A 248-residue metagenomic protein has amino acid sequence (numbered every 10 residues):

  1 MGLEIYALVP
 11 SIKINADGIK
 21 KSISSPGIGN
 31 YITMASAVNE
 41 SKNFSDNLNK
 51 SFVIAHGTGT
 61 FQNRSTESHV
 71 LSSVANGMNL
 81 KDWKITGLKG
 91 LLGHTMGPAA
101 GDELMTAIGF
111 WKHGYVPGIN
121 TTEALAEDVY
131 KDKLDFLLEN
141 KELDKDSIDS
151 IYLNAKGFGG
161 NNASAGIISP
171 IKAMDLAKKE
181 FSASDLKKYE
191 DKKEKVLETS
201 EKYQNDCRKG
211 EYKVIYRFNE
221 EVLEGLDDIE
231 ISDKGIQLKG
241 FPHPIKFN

Functional and structural regions predicted by a protein language model:
M1, F136-D146: Glycine-/small-residue-rich "gating" segment that lines the acyl/pantetheine channel and substrate pocket
M1-F44, S51-F52, G166-Q237: Condensing-enzyme catalytic core mediating Claisen C-C bond formation in acyl metabolism
I12-P26, A55-R64, K81-L134: Acyl-CoA/ACP chain-elongation machinery
M34-A37, L71, G101-W111, I167: Buried hydrophobic packing segments
N43-S68, A75: Conserved beta-ketoacyl condensing-enzyme motif
E67-I85: Acidic-glycine-rich active-site phosphate/pyrophosphate-binding loop
D146-Y152: Short, hydrophobic/aromatic-rich segments at coil-to-beta transitions
